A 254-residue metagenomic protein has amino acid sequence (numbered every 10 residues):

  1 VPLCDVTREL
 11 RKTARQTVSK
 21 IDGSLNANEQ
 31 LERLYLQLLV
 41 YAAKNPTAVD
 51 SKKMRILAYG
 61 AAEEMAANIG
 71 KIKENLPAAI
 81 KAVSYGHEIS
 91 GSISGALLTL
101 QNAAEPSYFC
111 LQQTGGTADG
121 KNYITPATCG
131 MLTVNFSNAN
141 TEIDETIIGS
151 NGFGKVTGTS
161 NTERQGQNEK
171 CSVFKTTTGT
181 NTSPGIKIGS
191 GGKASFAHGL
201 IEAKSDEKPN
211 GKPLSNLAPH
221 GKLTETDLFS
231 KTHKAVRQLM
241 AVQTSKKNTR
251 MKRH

Functional and structural regions predicted by a protein language model:
V1-H254: Long non-transmembrane domains of secretory-pathway and surface proteins
